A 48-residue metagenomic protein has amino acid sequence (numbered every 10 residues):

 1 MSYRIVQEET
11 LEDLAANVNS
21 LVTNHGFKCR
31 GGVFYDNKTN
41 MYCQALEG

Functional and structural regions predicted by a protein language model:
M1-G48: Terminus-proximal functional modules
